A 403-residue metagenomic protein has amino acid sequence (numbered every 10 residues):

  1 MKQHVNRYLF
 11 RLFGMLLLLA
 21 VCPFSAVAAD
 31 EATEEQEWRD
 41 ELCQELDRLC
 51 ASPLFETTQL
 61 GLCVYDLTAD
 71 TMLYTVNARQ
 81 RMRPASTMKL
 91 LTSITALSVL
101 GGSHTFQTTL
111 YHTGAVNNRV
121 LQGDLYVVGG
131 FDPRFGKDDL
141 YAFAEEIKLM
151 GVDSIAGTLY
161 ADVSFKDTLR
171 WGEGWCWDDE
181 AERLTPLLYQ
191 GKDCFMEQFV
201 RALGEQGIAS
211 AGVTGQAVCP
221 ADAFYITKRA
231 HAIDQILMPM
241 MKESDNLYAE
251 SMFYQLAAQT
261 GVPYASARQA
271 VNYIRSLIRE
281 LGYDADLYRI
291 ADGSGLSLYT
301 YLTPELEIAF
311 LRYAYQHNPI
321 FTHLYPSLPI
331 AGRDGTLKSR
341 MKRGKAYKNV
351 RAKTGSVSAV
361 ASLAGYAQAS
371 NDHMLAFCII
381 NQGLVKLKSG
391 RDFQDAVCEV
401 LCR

Functional and structural regions predicted by a protein language model:
M1-Q36: Bacterial Sec-dependent N-terminal signal peptides
A26-T68, Y74-R81, F143-M150, R403: Beta-lactamase-like hydrolase cores
T57-Q59, N77-R79, A85-M88, S103-T105 (+6 more regions): Extracytoplasmic
G61-Y65, L73-T75, D124-V128, T158-D162 (+4 more regions): Soluble periplasmic/extracytoplasmic beta-strand elements of cell-envelope proteins
D70, P84-G102, L159, Q198-F199 (+2 more regions): Active-site SXXK
T105-D167, W175-E182: Active-site-adjacent, His/Asp/Glu-enriched structural segments that form or flank metal-binding and acid/base networks
Y189-Y325: A small/polar active-site loop signature that marks catalytic segments
R289-R403: C-terminal soluble interaction/assembly domains
